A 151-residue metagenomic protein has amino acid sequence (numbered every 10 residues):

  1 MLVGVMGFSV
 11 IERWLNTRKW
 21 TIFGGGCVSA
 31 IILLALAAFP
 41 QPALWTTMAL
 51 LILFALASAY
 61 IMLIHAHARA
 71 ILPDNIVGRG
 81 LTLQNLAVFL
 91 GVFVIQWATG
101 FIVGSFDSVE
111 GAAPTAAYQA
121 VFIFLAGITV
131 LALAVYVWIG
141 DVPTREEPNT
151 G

Functional and structural regions predicted by a protein language model:
M1-M6, A59, F93: Residue-level signature of mid-helix packing/kink "hotspots" within the transmembrane helices of 12-pass Major
G4-T17, V103: Helix-to-loop junctions at the C-terminal end of transmembrane segments in multipass secondary transporters
R18, F101-G127: A membrane-interface helix-boundary motif in multi-pass transporters
W20-A35: Structural signature of the two symmetry-related core transmembrane helices
A37-P40, F122-G151: Multi-pass alpha-helical transporter architecture, strongest for 12-TM Major Facilitator/SLC carriers used
L44-L63: Hydrophobic core of transmembrane alpha-helices in multi-pass small-molecule transporters, especially MFS/SLC-type
A59-P73: Intracellular juxtamembrane helix-capping segments at the cytosolic ends of symmetry-related transmembrane helices
D74-S108: A late C-terminal transmembrane helix in Major Facilitator Superfamily
